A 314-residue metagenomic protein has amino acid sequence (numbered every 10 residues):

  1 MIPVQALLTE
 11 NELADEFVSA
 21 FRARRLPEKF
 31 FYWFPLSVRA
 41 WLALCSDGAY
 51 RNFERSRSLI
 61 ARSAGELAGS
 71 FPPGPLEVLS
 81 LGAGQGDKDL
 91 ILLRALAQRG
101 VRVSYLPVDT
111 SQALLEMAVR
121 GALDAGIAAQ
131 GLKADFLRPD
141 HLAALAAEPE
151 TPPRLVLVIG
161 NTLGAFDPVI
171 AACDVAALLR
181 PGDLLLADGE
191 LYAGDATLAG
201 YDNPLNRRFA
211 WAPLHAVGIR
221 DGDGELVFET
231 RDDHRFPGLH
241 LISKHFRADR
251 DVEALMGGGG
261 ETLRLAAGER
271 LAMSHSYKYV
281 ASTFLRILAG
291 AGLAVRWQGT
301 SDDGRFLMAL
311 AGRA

Functional and structural regions predicted by a protein language model:
M1-S80, G86-L132, D140, E150-T151 (+1 more regions): Rossmann-like AdoMet
L157-V158: A conserved beta-strand element that flanks and buttresses the S-adenosyl-L-methionine
G164-A165: A short His-aromatic
V169-G182: A short glycine-rich, Lys/Arg-flanked "PGG" loop and its adjoining helix->strand segment in the class I
L179-D195: Conserved beta-strand signature within the Rossmann-like core of class I S-adenosyl-L-methionine
G200-A291: Substrate-binding/catalytic lobe of Class I Rossmann-like enzymes that use SAM or dcSAM, i.e., the mid-to-C-terminal
L293-D303: Conserved S-adenosyl-L-methionine
G304-A314: Core SAM-dependent methyltransferase catalytic element
